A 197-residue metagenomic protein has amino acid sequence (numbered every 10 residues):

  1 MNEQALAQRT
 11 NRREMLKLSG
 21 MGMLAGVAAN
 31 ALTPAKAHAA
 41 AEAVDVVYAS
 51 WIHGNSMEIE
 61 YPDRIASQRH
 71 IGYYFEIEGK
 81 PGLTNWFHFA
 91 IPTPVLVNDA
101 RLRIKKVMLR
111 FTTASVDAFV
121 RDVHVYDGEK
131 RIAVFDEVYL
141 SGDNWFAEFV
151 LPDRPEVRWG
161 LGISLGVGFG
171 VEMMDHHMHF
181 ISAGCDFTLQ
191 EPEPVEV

Functional and structural regions predicted by a protein language model:
M1-E14, A25-A28, A35-A37: N-terminal secretory signal peptides
N30-M57: C-terminal segment of N-terminal export signals and the immediately downstream linker at the start of the mature
E78-A100: Short beta-strands within extracellular/lumenal beta-sheet-rich domains
A100-A114: A short beta-strand element within beta-rich, extracytoplasmic domains of secreted/secretory-pathway proteins
D117-E129: Short, surface-exposed beta-strand/strand-loop-strand elements in extracellular ectodomains
I132-R154: Extracellular carbohydrate recognition and processing domains and analogous Trp-centered ligand-binding platforms
D153-M174: Noncatalytic modules at the cell exterior or secretory-pathway interfaces, chiefly beta-strand-rich lectin/adhesion
G168-V197: Exposed low-complexity, polar/acidic, P/S/T/G-rich flexible segments that act as propeptides, protease-susceptible
